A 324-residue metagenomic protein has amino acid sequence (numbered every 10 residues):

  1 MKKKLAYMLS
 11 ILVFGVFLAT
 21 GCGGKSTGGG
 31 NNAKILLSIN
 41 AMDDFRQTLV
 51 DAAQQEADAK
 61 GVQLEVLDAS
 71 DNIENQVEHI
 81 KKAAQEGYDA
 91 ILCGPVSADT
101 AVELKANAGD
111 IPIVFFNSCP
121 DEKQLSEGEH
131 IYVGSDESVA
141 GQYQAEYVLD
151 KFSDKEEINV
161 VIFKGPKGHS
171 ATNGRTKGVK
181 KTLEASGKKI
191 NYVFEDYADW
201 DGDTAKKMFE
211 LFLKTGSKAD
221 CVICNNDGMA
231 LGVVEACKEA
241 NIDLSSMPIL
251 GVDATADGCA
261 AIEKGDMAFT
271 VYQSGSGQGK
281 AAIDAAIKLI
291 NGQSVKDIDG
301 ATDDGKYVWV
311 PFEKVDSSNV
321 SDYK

Functional and structural regions predicted by a protein language model:
M1-K34, D58-A59, Q63, A106-P112 (+1 more regions): Short, low-complexity disordered leader/linker segments with a strong preference for bacterial N-terminal type II
G29-N31, Q76, I131-I158, A205-K206 (+2 more regions): Hydrophobic alpha-helical segments within soluble ligand-binding/sensing domains
A33-E56, E65-E78, K82, Y88 (+3 more regions): Extracytoplasmic "Venus flytrap"
F45-V62, A140-Q144, S170-K189, T204 (+2 more regions): Short, solvent-exposed amphipathic alpha-helices that sit in or adjacent to ligand/effector-binding or catalytic
A57-A69, N159-I162, L183-G202: Short beta-strand elements in bilobed, periplasmic/extracellular small-molecule ligand-binding domains
I91-I113, V179, A198-A260: Hydrophobic alpha-helical
D99-V139, N159, T255-E263, M267-A268 (+1 more regions): Flexible loop/hinge segments that line or gate small-molecule binding clefts
F163-K167, A171, T182, G277 (+1 more regions): Hinge/cleft segment of the Venus flytrap/periplasmic-binding protein
